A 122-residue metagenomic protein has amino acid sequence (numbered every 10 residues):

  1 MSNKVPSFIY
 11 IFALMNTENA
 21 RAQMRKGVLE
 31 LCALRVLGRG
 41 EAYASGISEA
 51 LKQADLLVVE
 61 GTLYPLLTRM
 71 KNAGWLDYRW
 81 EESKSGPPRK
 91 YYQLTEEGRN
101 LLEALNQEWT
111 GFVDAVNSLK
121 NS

Functional and structural regions predicted by a protein language model:
M1-A20: Short, intrinsically disordered or compositionally biased N-terminal tails of bacterial proteins
K4, N100-S122: Amphipathic alpha-helical dimerization/coiled-coil segments that flank or bridge DNA-binding/regulatory modules
R21-T62, T68, E81: N-terminal helix-turn-helix DNA-binding core of bacterial DNA-binding proteins
G74: Glycine-centered, phosphate/nucleic-acid-interacting loop/turn motifs that mediate DNA/RNA or nucleotide
K84, P88-N106: Basic, amphipathic "hinge/linker" alpha-helix immediately C-terminal to the N-terminal HTH DNA-binding motif
